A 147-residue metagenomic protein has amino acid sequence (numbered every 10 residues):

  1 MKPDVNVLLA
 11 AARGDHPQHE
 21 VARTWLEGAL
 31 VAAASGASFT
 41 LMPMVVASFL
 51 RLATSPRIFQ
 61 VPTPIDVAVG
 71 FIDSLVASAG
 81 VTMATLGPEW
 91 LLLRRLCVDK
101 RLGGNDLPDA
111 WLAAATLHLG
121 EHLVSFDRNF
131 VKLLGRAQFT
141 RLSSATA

Functional and structural regions predicted by a protein language model:
M1-L41, P56-G70, T146-A147: Short, well-structured N-terminal submotif of metal-dependent ribonuclease cores
V5, D106-A110: Conserved glycosyltransferase catalytic-site signature
A12, A53, L134-A137: Short, flexible helix/strand-to-coil boundary loops that buttress conserved ligand/catalytic motifs in alpha/beta
G14, T40-V46, D73-K100: Acidic catalytic patch
S35-F39, G80-V81, L117-H122: Short active-site oxyanion
M42, P108, F126: Replace "coordinates the UDP/GDP/TDP-sugar" with "coordinates nucleotide-activated sugar donors
P88, A113-A147: Acidic, PIN/NYN-like endoribonuclease modules and their adjacent C-terminal/linker elements
